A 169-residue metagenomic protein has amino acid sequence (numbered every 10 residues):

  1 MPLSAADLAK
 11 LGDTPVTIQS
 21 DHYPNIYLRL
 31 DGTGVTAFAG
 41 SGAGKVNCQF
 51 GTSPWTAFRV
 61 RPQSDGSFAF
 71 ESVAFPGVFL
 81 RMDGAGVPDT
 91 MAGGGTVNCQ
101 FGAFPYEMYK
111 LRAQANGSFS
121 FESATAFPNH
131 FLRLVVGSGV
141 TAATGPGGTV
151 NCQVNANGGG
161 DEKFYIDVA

Functional and structural regions predicted by a protein language model:
M1-A169: Lectin-like carbohydrate-binding module/patch detector with strong preference for beta-trefoil
